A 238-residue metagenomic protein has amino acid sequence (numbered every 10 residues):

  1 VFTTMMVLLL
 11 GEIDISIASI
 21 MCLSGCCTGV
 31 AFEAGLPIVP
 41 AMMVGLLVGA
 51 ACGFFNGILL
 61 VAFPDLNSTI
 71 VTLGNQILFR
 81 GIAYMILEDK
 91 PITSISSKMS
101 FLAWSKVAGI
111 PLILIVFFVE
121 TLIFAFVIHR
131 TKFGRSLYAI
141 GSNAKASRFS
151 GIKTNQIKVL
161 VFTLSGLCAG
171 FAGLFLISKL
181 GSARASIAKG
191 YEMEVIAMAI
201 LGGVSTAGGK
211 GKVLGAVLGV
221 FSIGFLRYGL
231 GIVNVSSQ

Functional and structural regions predicted by a protein language model:
V1-A34, I58-D65, A199, G203-V213: Single transmembrane alpha-helix segments in multi-pass membrane proteins
T3-T4, Q76-A83, V116-V127, F162-G173 (+2 more regions): Hydrophobic core segments of alpha-helical transmembrane domains in multi-pass membrane transport and ion-translocation
M6, V30, A34, A51-F63 (+7 more regions): Membrane-interface helix caps of multi-pass small-molecule transporters
S19-L23, V39-L47, T69-I70, L114-V119 (+4 more regions): Hydrophobic alpha-helical transmembrane segments
L36-Q76, L218-G219: Alpha-helical transmembrane segments within multi-pass membrane transporters and channels
P37-G45, A51-N56, A108-A183: Helix-loop-helix "hairpin" substructures at the membrane interface of multi-pass membrane proteins
L66-F133, I157-L160, K179-A188, V235-S237: Transmembrane helix-bundle core of multi-pass membrane transporters and related energy-transducing complexes
A169, A183-Q238: Transmembrane alpha-helical segments in multi-pass inner-membrane proteins
